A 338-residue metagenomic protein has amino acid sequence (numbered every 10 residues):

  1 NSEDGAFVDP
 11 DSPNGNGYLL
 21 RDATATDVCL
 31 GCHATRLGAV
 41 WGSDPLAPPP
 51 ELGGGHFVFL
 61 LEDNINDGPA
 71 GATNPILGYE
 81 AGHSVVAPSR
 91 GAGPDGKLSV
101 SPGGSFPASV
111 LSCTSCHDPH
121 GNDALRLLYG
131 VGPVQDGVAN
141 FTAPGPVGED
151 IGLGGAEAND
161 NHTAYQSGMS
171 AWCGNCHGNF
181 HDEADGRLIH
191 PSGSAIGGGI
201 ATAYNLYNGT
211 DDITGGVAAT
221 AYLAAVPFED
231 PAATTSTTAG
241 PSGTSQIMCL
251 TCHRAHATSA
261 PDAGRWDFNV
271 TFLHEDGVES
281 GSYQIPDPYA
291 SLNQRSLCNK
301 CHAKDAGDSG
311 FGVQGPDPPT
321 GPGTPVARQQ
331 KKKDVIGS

Functional and structural regions predicted by a protein language model:
N1-S338: A motif-centric signal for short, conserved binding hotspots located in accessible loops or intrinsically disordered
